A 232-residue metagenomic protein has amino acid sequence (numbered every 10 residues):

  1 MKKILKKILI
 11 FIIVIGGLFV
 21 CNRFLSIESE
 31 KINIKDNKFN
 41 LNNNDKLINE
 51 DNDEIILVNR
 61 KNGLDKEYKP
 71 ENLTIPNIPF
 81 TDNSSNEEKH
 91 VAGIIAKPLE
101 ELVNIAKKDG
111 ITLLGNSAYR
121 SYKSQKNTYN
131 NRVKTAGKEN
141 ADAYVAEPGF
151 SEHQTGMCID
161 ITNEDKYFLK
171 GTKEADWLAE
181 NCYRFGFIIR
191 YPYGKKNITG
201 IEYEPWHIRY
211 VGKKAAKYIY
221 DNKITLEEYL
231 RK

Functional and structural regions predicted by a protein language model:
K2-I10, V14-A118, Y122-K232: Extracytoplasmic cell-surface/polysaccharide-interacting catalytic and binding patches
